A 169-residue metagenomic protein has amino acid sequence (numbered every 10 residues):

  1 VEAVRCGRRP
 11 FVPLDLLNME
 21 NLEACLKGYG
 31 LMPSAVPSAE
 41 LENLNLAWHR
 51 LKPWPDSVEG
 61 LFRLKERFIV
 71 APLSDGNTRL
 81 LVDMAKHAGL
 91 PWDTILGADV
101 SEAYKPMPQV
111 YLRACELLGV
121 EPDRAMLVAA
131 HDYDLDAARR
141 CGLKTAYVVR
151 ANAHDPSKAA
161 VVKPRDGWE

Functional and structural regions predicted by a protein language model:
V1-E42: A metal-dependent, Asp-based hydrolase signature
P10, L14, H49, E102-A103 (+1 more regions): Pocket-edge positions in alpha/beta enzyme catalytic cores
N21-A24, G28, R63, R67 (+1 more regions): Solvent-exposed, charged/polar functional surfaces in cytosolic regulatory/catalytic domains
P33, V58, F62, L73-E169: Asp-based, Mg2+/Mn2+-dependent phosphohydrolase catalytic module
E42-R50: Surface-exposed cleft-lining segments at the edges of enzyme active sites
R67-F68, G142: Glycine-centered short loops/turns at secondary-structure junctions
